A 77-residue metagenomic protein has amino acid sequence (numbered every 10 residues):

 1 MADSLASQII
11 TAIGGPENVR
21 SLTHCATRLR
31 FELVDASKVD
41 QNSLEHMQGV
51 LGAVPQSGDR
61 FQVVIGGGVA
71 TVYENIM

Functional and structural regions predicted by a protein language model:
M1-M77: Soluble N-terminal domains of membrane-associated systems
